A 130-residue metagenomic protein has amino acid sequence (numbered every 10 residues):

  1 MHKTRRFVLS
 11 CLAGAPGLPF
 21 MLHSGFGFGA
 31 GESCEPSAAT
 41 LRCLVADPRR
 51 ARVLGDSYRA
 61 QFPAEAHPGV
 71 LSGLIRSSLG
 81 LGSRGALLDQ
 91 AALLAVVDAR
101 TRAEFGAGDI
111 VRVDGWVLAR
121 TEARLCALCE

Functional and structural regions predicted by a protein language model:
M1-P16: N-terminal secretory signal peptides and thylakoid transit peptides that target proteins across membranes
P19-G73, S77: C-terminal segment of N-terminal export signals and the immediately downstream linker at the start of the mature
G69-D98: Short, basic/low-complexity N-terminal boundary segments at the transition from targeting/disordered tails
D89-I110, A123-A127: Short acidic, Pro/Gly- and aromatic-enriched capping/linker segments at domain boundaries
V113-D114: Structural motif
L118-A119: Short, isolated positions in well-ordered beta-strands
